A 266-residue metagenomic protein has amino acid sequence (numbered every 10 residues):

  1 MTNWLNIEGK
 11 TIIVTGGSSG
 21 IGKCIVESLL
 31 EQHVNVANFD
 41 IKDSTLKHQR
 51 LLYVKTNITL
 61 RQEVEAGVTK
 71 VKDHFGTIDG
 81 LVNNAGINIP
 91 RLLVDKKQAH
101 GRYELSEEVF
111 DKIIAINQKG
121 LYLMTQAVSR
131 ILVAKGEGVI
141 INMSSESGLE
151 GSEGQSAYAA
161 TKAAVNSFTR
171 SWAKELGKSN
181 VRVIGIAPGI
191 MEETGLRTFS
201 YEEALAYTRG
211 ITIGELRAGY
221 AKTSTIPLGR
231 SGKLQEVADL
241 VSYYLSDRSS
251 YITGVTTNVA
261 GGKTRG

Functional and structural regions predicted by a protein language model:
T2-N6, E150, R230, V241-S242 (+1 more regions): Short C-terminal tail/terminal secondary-structure segment of NAD(P)H-dependent dehydrogenase/reductase domains
N3-N35: Canonical Rossmann dinucleotide-binding motif of NAD(H)/NADP(H)-dependent dehydrogenases/reductases, specifically
L92-D111, K222: Substrate-binding pocket helix/loop in short-chain dehydrogenase/reductase
T125, T161, T169: Active-site helix of classical SDR
R130, K174-E175, S250: Alpha-helical segment proximal to the catalytic Tyr-Lys
S145: Residue(s) in the substrate-gating loop at a strand-loop-helix junction that position the organic substrate next
G177, R182, I252-G254: Short, small/polar-rich loop/turn modules that mediate ligand/substrate recognition or access, typified
